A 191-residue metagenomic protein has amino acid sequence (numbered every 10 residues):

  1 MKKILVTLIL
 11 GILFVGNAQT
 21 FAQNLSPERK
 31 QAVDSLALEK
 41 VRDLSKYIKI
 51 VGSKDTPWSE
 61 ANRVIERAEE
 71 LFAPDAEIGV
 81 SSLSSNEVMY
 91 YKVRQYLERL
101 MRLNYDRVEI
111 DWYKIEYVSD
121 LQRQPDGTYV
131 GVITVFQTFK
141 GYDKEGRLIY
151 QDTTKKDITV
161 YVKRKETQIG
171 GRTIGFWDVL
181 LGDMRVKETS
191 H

Functional and structural regions predicted by a protein language model:
M1-E28: Bacterial Sec-dependent N-terminal signal peptides
T20-E66: Short, low-complexity N-terminal intrinsically disordered segments enriched in polar/charged residues
Q23-R42, S82, D111-P125, E188-H191: N-terminal targeting segments with Sec-dependent signals, encompassing both cleavable signal peptides and non-cleavable
L44, I48-V51, F72, L100 (+1 more regions): Hydrophobic, Leu/Ile/Phe/Ala-enriched alpha-helical segments that form helix-helix packing faces
K46, I50-E66, S82, I110-I115 (+1 more regions): Short glycine-rich, low-complexity/disordered patches
I48-G52, I65-A68, F72-I78, G127-Q137: N-terminal, helix-rich and Lys/Arg-enriched segments in bacterial and organellar proteins
A61-E109: Short solvent-exposed beta->alpha transition segments
E116-H191: Exposed beta-sheet edge and beta->alpha loop/turn motif
